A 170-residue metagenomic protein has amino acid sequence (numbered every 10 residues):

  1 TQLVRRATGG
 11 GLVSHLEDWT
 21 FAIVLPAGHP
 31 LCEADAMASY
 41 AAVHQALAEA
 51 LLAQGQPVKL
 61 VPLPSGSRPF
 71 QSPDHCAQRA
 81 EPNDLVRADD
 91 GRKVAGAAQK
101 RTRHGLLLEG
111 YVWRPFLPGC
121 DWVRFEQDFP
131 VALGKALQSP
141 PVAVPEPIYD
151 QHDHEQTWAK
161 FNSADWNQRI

Functional and structural regions predicted by a protein language model:
T1-G9: N-terminal low-complexity, intrinsically disordered segments
R6, V24, V86-A88: A generic structural motif
T8-P30: Residues forming anionic-ligand binding surfaces in small-molecule and nucleic-acid pockets of primarily soluble enzymes
A22-Y40, Y111-C120: Short histidine-centered catalytic/ligand-binding loop motif
A36-A53, V123-K135: Long, well-ordered alpha-helical scaffolding segments within enzyme catalytic domains, especially pronounced
L52-P62, K135-V144: Surface-exposed helix-capping loop/turn segments at secondary-structure junctions
V58-G119: A contiguous pocket-lining binding segment that forms or flanks enzyme active sites
K100-I170: C-terminal accessory segment of soluble enzyme catalytic cores
